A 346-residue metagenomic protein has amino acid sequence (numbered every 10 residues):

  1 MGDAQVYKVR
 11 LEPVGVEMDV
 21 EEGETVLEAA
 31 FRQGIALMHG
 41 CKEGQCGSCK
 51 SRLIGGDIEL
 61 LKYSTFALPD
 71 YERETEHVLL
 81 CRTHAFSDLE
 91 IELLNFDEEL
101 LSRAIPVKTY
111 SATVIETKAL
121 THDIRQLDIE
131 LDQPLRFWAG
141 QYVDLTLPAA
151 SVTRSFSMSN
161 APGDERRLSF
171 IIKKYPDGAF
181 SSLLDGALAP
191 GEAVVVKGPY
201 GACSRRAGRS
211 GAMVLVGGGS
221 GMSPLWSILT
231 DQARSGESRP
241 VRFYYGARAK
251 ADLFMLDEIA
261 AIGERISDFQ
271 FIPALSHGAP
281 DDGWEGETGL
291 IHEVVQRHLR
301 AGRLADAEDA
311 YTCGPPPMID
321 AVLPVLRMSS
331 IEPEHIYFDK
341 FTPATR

Functional and structural regions predicted by a protein language model:
M1-T83, D88-L89, P240, Y244-R346: Reductase modules of NAD(P)H-dependent flavoproteins
I54-D57, L94-F96, P148, P199: Short, surface-exposed secondary-structure boundary micro-motifs
L80-S102, E192-V196: Short, structured interface segments
S102-E192, S204, G211, A247-A249 (+1 more regions): Ferredoxin-reductase
G140, G221, P315: Short, conserved phosphate/pyrophosphate- and ester-handling motifs at nucleotide-, phospho-/glycolipid
S204, M213-V216, S220-R234: Phosphate-binding glycine-rich loops and their immediate beta-loop-alpha structural context
A207-G211, L304-D306: Short helix-loop-beta connector
